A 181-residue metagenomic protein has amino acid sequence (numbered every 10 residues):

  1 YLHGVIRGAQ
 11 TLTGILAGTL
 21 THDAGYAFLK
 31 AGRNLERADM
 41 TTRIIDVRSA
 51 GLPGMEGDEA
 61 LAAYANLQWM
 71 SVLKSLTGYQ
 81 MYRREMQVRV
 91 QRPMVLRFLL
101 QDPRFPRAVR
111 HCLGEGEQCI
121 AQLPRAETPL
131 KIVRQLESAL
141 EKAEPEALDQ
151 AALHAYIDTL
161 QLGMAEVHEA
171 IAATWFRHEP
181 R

Functional and structural regions predicted by a protein language model:
Y1-R181: Alpha-helical transmembrane segments and their helix-helix packing motifs
